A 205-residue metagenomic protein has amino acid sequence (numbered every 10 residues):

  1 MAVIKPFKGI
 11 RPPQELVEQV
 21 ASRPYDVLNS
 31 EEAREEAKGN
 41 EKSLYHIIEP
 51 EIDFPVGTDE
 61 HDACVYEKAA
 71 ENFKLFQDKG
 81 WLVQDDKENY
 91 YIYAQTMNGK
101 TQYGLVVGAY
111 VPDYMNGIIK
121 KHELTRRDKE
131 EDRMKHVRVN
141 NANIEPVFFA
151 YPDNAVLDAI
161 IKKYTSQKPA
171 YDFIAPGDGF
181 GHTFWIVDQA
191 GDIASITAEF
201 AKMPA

Functional and structural regions predicted by a protein language model:
M1-P204: A cross-family signal for N-terminal binding/gating loops and helix N-caps that shape access to the active site
